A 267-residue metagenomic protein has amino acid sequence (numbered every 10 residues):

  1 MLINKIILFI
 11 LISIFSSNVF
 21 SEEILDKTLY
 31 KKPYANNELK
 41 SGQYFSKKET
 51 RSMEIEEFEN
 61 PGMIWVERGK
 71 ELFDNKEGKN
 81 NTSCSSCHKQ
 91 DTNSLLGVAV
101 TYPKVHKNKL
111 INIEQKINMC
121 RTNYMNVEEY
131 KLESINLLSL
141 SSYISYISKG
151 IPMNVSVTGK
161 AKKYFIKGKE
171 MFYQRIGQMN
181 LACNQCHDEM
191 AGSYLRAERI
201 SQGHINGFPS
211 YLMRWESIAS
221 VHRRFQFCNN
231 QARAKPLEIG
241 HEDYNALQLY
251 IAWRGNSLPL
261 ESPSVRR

Functional and structural regions predicted by a protein language model:
N4-K5, N18-V66, N93, Y102-I166 (+4 more regions): Post-cleavage N-terminal segment of exported redox proteins
K5-F15: Bacterial N-terminal signal peptides
V66, L72-D74: N-terminal carbohydrate-binding/catalytic regions of secreted carbohydrate-active enzymes
D74-G78, Y173-G177: Short, flexible, mixed-charge glycine/proline-rich loop motifs that serve as phosphate/nucleic-acid-contacting
N80-T92, L140, G168, Q178-M190 (+2 more regions): The canonical Cys-X-X-Cys-His
S94-G97, S193-A197: Short Cys/His-rich "knuckle" micro-motifs
A99-K107, R199-G207: Short cysteine/histidine-rich metal-coordination sites, predominantly Zn2+-binding motifs
